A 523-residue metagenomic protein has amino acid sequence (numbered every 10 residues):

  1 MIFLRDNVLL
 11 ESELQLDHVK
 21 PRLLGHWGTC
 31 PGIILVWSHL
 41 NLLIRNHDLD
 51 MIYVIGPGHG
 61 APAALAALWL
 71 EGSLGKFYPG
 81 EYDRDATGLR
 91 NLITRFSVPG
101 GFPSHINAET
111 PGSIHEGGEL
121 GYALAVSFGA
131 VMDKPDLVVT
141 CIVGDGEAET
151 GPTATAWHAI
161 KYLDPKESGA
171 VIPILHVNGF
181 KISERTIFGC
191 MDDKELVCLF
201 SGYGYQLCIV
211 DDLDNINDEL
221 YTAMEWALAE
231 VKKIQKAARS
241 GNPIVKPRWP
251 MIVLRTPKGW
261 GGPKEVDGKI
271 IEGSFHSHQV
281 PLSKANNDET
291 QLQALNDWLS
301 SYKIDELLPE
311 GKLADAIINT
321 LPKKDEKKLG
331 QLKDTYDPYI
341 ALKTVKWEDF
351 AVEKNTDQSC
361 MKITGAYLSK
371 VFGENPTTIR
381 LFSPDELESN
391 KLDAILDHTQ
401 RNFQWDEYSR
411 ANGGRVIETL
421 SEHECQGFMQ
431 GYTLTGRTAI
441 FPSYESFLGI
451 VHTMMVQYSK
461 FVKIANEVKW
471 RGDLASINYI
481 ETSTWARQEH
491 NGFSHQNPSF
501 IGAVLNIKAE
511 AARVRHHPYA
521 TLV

Functional and structural regions predicted by a protein language model:
M1-M51, P57-G58, E147, G151 (+3 more regions): Conserved acidic/glycine
R5-D164, D393-I395, H423, G427-T435: Cofactor-binding active-site loop characterized by glycine-rich and histidine/acidic residues
P57-A61, V143-T150, L175-K181, L213-D214 (+6 more regions): Acidic, glycine-rich active-site loops and adjacent beta-strand->loop/helix elements that engage anionic groups
A63-L65, K76-Y78, T150-P152, I182-E184 (+5 more regions): Short helix/loop capping segments that flank catalytic or ligand/cofactor-binding pockets
W69-L74, T155-K161, T186-V197, A223-A227 (+5 more regions): Short secondary-structure boundary/capping segments
K76-T94, K161-V177, G202-G204, W405 (+2 more regions): A glycine-rich helix N-cap at a beta->alpha junction
R95, D397-H398, D406-H423, Y432-T435 (+1 more regions): Anaerobic metallocofactor- and corrinoid-dependent redox/one-carbon enzyme cores, especially those from methanogenesis
G112-G241, K246-P250, Y479, T484-G502 (+3 more regions): Thiamine diphosphate
